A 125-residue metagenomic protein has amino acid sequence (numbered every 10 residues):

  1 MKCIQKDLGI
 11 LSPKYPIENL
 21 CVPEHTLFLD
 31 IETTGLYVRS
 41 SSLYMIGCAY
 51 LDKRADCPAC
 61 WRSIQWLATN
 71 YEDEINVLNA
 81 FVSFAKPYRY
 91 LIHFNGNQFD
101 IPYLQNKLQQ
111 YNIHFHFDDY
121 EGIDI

Functional and structural regions predicted by a protein language model:
M1-E24: N-terminal accessory regions of nucleic-acid-interacting proteins
N19-C21, L36-S40, N112: Hydrophobic, well-ordered secondary-structure scaffolds
P23-H25, Y88-R89: Short coil/turn segments at beta-strand junctions that form active-site/ligand-binding loops
H25-T34: Two-metal-ion RNase H-like nuclease active-site motif
T33, Y37-D52, S63: RNase H-like nuclease fold core
R54-D56: Short helix-capping/linker segments at secondary-structure and domain boundaries
P58-I125: Conserved DEDDh/DEDDy metal-dependent 3′-5′ exonuclease domain
